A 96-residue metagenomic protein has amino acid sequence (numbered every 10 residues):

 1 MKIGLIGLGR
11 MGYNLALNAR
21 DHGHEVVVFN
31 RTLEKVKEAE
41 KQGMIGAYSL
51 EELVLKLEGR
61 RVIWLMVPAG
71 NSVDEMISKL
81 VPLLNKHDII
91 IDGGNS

Functional and structural regions predicted by a protein language model:
M1-L65, L83-D88, G93-G94: NAD(P)+-binding Rossmann beta1-loop-alpha1 motif at the extreme N-terminus of oxidoreductases
M66-K79: Beta-loop-alpha module in the N-terminal Rossmann-like domain of NAD(P)-dependent dehydrogenases, especially those
G70, N95-S96: Short, surface-exposed acidic/glycine-rich loop or hinge patches that mediate macromolecular interfaces
